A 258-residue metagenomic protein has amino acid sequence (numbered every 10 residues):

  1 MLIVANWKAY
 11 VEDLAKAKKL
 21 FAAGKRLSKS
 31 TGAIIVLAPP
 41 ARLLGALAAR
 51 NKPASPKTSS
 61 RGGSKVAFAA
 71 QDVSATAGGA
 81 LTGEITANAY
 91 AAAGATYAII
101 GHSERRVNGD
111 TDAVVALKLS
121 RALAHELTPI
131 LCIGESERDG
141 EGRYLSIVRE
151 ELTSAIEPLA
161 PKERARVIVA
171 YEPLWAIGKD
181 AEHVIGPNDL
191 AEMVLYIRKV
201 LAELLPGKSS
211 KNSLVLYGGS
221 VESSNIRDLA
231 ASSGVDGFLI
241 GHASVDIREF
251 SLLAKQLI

Functional and structural regions predicted by a protein language model:
M1-K57, R61-I258: Active-site loop-to-helix "anion-binding N-cap" substructures in soluble metabolic enzymes
